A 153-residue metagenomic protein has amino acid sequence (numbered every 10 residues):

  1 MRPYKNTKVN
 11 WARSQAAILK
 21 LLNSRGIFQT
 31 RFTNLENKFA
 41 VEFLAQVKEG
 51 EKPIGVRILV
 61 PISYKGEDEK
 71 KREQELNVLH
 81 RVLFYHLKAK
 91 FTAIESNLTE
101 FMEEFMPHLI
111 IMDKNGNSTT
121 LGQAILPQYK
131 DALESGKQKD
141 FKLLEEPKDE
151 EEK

Functional and structural regions predicted by a protein language model:
M1-P3, V9, R13, F39-L44 (+2 more regions): Generic ordered-secondary-structure signal
M1-Q29: Negatively charged, low-complexity tracts enriched in Asp/Glu with abundant Ser/Thr
N6, N10, N23, N34-N37 (+3 more regions): Detector for Asparagine
A12, A16-A17, A40, A45 (+4 more regions): A sequence-composition feature that detects small, non-aromatic residues
L19-I62: Ser/Thr-rich, low-complexity intrinsically disordered terminal regions
L59, S63-K153: Intrinsically disordered, low-complexity regulatory regions enriched in serine/threonine/proline and acidic residues
